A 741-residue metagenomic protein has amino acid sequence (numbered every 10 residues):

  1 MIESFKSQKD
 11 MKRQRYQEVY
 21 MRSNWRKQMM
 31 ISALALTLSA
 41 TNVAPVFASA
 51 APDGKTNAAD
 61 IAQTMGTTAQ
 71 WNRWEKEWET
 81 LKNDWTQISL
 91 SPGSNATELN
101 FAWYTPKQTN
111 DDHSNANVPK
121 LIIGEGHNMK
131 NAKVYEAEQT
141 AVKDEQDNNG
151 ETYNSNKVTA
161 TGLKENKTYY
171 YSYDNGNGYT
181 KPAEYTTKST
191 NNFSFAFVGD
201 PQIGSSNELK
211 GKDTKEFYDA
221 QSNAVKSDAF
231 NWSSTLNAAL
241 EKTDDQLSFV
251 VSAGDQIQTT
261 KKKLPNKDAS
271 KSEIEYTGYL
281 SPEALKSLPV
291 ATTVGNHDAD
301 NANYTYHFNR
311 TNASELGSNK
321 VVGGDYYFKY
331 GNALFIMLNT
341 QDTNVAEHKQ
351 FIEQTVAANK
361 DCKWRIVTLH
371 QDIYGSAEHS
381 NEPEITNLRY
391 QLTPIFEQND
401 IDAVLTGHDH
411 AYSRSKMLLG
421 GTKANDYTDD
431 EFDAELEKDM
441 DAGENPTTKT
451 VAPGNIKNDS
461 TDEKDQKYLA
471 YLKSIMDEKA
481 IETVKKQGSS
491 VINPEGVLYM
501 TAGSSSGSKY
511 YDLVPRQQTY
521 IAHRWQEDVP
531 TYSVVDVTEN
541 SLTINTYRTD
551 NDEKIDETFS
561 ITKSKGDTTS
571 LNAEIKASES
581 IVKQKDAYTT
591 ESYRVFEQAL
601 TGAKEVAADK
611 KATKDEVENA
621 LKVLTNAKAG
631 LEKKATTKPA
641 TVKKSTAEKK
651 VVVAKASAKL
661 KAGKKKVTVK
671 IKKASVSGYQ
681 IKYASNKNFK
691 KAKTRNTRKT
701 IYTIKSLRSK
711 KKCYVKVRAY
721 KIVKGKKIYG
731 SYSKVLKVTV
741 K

Functional and structural regions predicted by a protein language model:
A40-A59: Sec-dependent signal peptide cleavage junction
D60-T293, A299-V321, Q350-Q354, I385-N399: Divalent metal-dependent phosphoesterase catalytic cores across multiple superfamilies
E75-L99, V642-S675, K727-K741: Pro/Thr/Ser/Gly-rich low-complexity, intrinsically disordered linker/stalk tracts
N117-M129, S675-T694: Extracellular low-complexity, O-glycosylation-prone stalks/linkers
N148-T152, K693-R698: Short beta-strand segments within Ig-like beta-sandwich modules, predominantly Fibronectin type-III
N154-A160, E165-T187, K210, K215-S222 (+6 more regions): Extended active-site neighborhood of metal-dependent phosphoesterases/phosphodiesterases
N166-K167, I704-G725: Beta-strand-rich modules
K565-K644: Beta-rich interaction/scaffold domains
